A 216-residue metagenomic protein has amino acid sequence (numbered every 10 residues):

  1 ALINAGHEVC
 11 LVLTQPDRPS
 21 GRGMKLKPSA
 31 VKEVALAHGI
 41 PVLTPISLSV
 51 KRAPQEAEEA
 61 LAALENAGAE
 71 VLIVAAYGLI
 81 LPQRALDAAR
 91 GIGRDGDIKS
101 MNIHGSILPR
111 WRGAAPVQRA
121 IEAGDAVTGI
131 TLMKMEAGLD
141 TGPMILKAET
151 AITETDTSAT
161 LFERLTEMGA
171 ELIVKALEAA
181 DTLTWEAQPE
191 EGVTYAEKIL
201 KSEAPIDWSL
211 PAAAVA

Functional and structural regions predicted by a protein language model:
A1-A216: One-carbon transfer enzymes
